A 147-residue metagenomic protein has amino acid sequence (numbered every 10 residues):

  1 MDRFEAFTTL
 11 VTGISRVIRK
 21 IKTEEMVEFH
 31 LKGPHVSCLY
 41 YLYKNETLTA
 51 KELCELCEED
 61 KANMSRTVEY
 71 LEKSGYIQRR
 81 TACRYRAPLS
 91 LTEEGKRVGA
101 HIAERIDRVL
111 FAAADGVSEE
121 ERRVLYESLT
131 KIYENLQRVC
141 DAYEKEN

Functional and structural regions predicted by a protein language model:
M1-F29, Y76, N147: N-terminal leader segment of winged-helix/HTH proteins
D2, K20-N63: N-terminal helix-turn-helix DNA-binding core of bacterial DNA-binding proteins
D2-E5, T9, G33, L48 (+4 more regions): Residues at secondary-structure transition points
T12-S15, Y40-K44, A103, T130: Short, locally clustered residues in the helix-turn-helix/winged-helix DNA-binding domain
R19, E69-T130, E134: Charged, amphipathic alpha-helical coiled-coil/dimerization segments
E24, E28, K44, H101 (+2 more regions): Conserved amphipathic alpha-helical interaction elements at protein-protein interfaces in regulatory, energy-coupling
E55, R66, E127: DNA-binding alpha-helical recognition surfaces that contact promoter or target DNA
V117-E120, D141-N147: Hydrophobic/aromatic-rich alpha-helical bundle segments in the mid-to-C-terminal region
